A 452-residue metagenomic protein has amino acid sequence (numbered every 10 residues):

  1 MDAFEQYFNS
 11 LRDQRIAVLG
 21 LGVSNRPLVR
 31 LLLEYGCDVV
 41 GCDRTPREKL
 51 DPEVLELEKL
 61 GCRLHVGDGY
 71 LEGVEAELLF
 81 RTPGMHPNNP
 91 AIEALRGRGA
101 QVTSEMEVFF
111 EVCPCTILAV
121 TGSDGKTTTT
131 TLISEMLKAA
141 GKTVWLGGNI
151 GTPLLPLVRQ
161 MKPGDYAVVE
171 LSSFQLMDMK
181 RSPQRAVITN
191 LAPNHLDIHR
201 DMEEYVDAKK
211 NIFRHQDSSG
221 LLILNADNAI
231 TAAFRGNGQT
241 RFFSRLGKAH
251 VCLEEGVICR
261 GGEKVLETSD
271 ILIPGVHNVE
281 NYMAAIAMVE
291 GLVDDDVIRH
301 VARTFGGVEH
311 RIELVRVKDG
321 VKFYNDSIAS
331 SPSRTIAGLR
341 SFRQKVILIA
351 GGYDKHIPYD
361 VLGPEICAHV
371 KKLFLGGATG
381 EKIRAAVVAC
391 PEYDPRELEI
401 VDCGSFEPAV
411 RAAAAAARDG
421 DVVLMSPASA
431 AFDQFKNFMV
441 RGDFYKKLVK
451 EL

Functional and structural regions predicted by a protein language model:
M1-S104: N-terminal leader/targeting and accessory segments in enzymes
A3-R15, N25-Y35, T143, T268-K371: Nucleotide phosphate-binding/pyrophosphate-handling subdomain across enzymes that bind or process nucleotide phosphates
L32, L79, V120, N149 (+11 more regions): Residue-level signal for inorganic ion chemistry
C37-T45, L222-A226, I349-A350, H369-A378: Short internal beta-strands
V39-D43, L146, V168, F242 (+1 more regions): Short beta-strand "acidic-cap" motif of Rossmann-like dinucleotide-binding folds
D43-T45, H65-D68, T103-E107, N237-E254 (+4 more regions): Beta-strand->loop->alpha-helix junctions that form or flank phosphate-binding loops in nucleotide-handling enzymes
V54-L55, V361-G420: C-terminal helical cap/extension that packs against the catalytic core of soluble nucleotide-cofactor enzymes
L71-A76, P83-A226, I230-T240, K446-L452: Phosphate-binding loop of NTP-binding sites
